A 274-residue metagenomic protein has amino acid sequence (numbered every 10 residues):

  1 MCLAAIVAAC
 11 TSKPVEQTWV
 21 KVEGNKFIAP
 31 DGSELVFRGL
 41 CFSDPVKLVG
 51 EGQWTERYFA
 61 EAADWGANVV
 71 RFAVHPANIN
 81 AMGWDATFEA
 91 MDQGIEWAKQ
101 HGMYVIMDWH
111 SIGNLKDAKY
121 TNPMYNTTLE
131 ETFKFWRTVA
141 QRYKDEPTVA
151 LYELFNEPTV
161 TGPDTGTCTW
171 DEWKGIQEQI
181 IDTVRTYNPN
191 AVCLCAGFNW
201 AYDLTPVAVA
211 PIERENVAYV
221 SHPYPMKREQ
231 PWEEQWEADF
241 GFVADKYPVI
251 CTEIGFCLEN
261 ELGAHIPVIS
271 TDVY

Functional and structural regions predicted by a protein language model:
M1-I6: Bacterial N-terminal signal peptides
C10-V69: N-terminal carbohydrate-binding accessory modules
W19, E51, F133-L151, F155-Y274: Extracellular glycoside hydrolase catalytic/binding regions
G39-C41, R71, E153, L194: Residues embedded in well-ordered beta-strands within globular domains across many folds
D44-V46, A73-N80, G113-L115, P158 (+2 more regions): Feature marks short, surface-exposed loop/turn motifs that line or immediately flank catalytic pockets and channel
W54-K116, E131-F133, W173-N188, A264-Y274: Aromatic-lined substrate-binding rim segments of carbohydrate-active enzymes
W84-D85, T121-N126, T167-T169: Short glycine-enriched, charge-decorated loop/helix-capping segments at active-site entrances that position
D117-T138: Active-site-adjacent "subsite" loops/lids of carbohydrate-active enzymes
